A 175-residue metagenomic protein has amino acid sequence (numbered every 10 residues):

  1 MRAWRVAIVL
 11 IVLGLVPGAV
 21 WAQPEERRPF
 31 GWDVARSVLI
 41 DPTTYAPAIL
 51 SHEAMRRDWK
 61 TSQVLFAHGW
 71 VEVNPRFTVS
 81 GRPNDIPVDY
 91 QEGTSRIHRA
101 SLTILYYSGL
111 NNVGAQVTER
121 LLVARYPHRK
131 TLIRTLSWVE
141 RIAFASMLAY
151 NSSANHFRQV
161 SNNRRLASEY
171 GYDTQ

Functional and structural regions predicted by a protein language model:
M1-A7: Bacterial N-terminal signal peptides that target proteins for export
A7-L10, S146: Intrinsically disordered, low-complexity segments enriched in polar/charged small residues
V9-A100, I104, E119, V123-Y126 (+1 more regions): N-terminal targeting leaders of membrane proteins
A46-R57, S101-L121, T135-S153: Membrane-active amphipathic alpha-helices enriched in small hydrophobic residues
T94, L110-N111, K130, A154 (+1 more regions): Generic alpha-helical secondary structure signal
Y126-I133: Long alpha-helical scaffold regions
V139-Q175: A charged, solvent-exposed segment within the mature domains of Sec-exported extracytoplasmic proteins
